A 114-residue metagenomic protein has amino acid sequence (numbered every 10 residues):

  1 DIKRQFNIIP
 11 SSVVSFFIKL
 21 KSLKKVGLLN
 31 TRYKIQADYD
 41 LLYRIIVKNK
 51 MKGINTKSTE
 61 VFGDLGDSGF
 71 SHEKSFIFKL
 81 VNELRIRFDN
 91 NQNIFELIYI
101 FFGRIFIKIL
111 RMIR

Functional and structural regions predicted by a protein language model:
D1-K79: Conserved nucleotide-sugar donor-binding catalytic segment
V81-L84, F88-R114: Membrane-proximal basic amphipathic "stem/tether" segments
